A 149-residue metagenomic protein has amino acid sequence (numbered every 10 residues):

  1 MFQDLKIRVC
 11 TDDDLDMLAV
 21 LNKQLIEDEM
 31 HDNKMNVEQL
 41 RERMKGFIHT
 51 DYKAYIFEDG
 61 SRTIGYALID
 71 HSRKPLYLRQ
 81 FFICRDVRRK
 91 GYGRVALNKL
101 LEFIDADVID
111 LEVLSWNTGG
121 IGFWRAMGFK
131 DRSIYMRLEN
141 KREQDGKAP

Functional and structural regions predicted by a protein language model:
L5-V20: A short beta-loop-alpha structural element at the N-terminal edge of CoA-dependent acyl/N-acetyltransferase catalytic
V20-M44: Conserved GNAT-fold acetyl-CoA-binding loop/helix
K45-I56: A short helix-loop-beta-strand connector motif used in the catalytic cores of GNAT acetyltransferases and, in some
I56, R62-D70, Y77, F82: Conserved beta-strand in the GNAT
H71-R79, R88, D107, R132: A conserved beta-turn-beta hairpin within the catalytic core of GNAT-like acetyltransferases that forms part
V87, G91-K99: Conserved acetyl-CoA pyrophosphate-binding loop and the N-cap/start of the following alpha-helix in GNAT-like
R94, S115-I134: Conserved active-site alpha-helix within GNAT-family acetyltransferase domains
I104-L114: Conserved GNAT acetyl-CoA-binding A-motif
